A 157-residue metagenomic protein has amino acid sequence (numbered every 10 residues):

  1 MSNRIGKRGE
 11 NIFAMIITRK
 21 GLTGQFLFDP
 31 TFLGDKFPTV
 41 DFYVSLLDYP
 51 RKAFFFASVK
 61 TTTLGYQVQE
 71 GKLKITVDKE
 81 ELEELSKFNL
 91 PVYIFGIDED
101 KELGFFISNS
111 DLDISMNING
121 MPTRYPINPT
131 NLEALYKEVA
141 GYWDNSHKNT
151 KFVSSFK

Functional and structural regions predicted by a protein language model:
M1-P38, Y43-K157: Mixed-charge (Asp/Glu-Lys/Arg
